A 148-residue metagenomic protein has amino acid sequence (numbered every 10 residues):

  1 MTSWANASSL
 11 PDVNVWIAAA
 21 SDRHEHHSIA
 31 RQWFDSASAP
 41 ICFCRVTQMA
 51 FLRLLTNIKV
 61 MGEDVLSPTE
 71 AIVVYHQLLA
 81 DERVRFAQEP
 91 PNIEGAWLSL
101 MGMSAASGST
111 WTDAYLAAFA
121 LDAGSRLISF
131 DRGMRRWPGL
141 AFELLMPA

Functional and structural regions predicted by a protein language model:
M1-F43, I58-E70, A123: Short, well-structured N-terminal submotif of metal-dependent ribonuclease cores
S3-W4, D81-I128: Active-site neighborhoods of divalent-metal-dependent phosphate/nucleic-acid chemistry enzymes
D12, S109-T110, D131, E143-A148: Histidine- and aromatic-rich ligand-binding microenvironments
A37, T56-S104: Active-site-proximal, substrate-binding regions of enzyme catalytic domains and RNA-binding/basic surfaces
C42-R45, F86-A87, L127-S129, L144: A structural signal for short, well-ordered beta-strand segments and their strand-loop junctions that often border
V46-A50, E70, T112: Short, conserved alpha-helical segments within structured domains
T47, N92, G133-M134: Alpha-helix capping/helix-boundary segments
M134-L140: Short loop/helix-cap segments at secondary-structure boundaries that form the rim of catalytic
